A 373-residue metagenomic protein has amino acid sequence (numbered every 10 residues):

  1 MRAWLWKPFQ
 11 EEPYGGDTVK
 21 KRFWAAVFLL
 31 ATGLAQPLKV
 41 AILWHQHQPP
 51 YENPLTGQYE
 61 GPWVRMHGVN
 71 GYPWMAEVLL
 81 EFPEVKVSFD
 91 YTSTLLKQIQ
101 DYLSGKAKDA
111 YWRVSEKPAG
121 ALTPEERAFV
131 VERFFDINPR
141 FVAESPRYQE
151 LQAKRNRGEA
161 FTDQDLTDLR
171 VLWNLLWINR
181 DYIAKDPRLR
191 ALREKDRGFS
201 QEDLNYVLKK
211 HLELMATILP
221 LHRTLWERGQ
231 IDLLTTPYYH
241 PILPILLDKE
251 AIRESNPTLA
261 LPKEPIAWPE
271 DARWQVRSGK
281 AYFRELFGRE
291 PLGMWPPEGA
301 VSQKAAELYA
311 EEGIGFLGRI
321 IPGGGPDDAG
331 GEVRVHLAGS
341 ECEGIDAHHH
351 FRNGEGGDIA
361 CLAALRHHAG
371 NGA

Functional and structural regions predicted by a protein language model:
W4-W6, W24: Tryptophan (W) side chains
P8, P13: Cationic, low-complexity basic patches in intrinsically disordered or flexible, solvent-exposed regions
K20-K21, K280: Basic side chains
R22-A31: Sec-dependent N-terminal signal peptides
A35-A373: Carbohydrate-active enzymes and regulators
